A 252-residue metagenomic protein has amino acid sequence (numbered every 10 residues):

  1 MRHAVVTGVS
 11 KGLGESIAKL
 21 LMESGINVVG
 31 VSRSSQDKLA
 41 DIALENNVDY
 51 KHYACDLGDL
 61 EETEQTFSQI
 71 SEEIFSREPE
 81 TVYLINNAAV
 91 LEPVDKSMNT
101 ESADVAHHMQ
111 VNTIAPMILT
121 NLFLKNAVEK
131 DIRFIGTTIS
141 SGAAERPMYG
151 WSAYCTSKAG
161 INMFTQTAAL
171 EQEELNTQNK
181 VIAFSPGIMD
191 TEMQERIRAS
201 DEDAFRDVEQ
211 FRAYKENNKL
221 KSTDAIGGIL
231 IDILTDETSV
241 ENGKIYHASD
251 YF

Functional and structural regions predicted by a protein language model:
V6-T7, L84-A89, F134-S141, K180-A183: Structural signature of the Rossmann-like NAD(P)-dependent dehydrogenase/reductase core
S10-K11: Conserved glycine-rich cofactor-binding loop
S24-A40: Conserved glycine-rich Rossmann-like NAD(P)H-binding loop of the short-chain dehydrogenase/reductase
E45-E61: Rossmann-fold cofactor-recognition segment
E80-Y83, V90-A106, K125, G150: Conserved mid-core segment of classical short-chain dehydrogenase/reductases
V128, R133-L175, S185-M189, E195-R198: Catalytic loop of short-chain dehydrogenase/reductase
A183-P186, T191, D201-F252: C-terminal helical subdomain
